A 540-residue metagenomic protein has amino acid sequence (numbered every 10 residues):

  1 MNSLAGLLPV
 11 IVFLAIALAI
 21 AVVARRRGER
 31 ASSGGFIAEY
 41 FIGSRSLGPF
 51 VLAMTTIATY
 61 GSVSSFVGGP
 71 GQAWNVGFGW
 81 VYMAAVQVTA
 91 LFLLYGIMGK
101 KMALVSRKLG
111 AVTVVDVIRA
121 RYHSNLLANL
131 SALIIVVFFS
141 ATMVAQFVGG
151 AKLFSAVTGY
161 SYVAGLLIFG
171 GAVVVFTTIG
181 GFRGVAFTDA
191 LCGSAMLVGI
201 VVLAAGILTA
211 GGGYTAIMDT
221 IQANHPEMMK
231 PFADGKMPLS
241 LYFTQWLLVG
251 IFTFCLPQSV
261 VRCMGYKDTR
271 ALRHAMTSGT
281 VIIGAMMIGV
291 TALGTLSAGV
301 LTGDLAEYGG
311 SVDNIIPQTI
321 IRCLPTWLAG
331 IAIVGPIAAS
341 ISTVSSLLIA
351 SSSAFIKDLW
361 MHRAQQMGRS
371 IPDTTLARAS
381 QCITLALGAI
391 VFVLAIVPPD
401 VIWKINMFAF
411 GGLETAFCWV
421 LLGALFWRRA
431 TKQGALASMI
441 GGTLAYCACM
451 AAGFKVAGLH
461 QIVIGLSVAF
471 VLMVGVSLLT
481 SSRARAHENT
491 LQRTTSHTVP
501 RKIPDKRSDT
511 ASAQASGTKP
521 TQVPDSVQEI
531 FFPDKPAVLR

Functional and structural regions predicted by a protein language model:
M1-R540: Membrane-embedded helix-loop-helix hairpins and adjacent transmembrane boundary segments in multi-pass transporters
